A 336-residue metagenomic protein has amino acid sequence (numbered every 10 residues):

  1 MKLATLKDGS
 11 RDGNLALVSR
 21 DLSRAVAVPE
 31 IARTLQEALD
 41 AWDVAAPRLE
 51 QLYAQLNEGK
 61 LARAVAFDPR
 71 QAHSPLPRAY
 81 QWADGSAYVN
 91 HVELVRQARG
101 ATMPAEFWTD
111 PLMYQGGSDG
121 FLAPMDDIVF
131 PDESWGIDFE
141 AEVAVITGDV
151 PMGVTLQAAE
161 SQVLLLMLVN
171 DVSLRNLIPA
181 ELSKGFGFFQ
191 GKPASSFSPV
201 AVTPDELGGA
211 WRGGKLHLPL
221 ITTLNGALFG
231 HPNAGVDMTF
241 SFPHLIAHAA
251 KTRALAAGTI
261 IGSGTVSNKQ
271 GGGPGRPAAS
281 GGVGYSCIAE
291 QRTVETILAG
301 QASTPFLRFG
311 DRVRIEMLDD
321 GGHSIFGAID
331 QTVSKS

Functional and structural regions predicted by a protein language model:
M1-D12, L17-D21, P29-P232, T239-H244 (+2 more regions): Active-site microenvironments in enzyme catalytic cores
A79, S134, K251-R253, S303-F306: Short, surface-exposed secondary-structure edge patches
A83, A256, R308-F309: Residue-level recognition of short, solvent-exposed, well-ordered loop/turn junctions that link secondary-structure
R212-G264, N268-S280: A beta-strand-loop signature enriched in Asp, Gly, Thr, and Trp that corresponds to the sialidase/neuraminidase Asp-box
I261-F309: Active-site pocket scaffolds in enzymes
V313-S336: Structural signal for terminal/edge beta-strands and the immediately following C-terminal loop/tail that closes
